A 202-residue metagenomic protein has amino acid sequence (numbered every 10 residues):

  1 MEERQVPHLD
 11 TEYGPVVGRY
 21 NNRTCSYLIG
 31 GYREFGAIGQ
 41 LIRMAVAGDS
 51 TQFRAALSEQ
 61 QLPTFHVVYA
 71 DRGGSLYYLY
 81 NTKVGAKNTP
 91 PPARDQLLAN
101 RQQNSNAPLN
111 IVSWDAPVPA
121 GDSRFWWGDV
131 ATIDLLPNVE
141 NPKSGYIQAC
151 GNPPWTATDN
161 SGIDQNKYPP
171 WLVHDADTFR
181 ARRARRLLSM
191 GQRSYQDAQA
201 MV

Functional and structural regions predicted by a protein language model:
M1-V202: Mature extracytoplasmic enzyme cores
